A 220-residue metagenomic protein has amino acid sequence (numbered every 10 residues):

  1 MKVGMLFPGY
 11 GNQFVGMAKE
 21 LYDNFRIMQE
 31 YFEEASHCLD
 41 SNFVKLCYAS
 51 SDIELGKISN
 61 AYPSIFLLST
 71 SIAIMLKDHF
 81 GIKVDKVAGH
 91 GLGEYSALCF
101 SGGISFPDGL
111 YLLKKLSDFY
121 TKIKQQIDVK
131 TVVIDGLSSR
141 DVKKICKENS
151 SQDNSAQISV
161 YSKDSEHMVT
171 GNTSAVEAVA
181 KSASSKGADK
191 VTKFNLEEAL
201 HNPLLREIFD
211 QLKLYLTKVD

Functional and structural regions predicted by a protein language model:
M1-V142: FabD-like malonyl-/acyl-CoA
Y10, L39, S101-D220: Alpha/beta catalytic cores of group-transfer enzymes, especially the acyltransferase/condensing modules of polyketide
